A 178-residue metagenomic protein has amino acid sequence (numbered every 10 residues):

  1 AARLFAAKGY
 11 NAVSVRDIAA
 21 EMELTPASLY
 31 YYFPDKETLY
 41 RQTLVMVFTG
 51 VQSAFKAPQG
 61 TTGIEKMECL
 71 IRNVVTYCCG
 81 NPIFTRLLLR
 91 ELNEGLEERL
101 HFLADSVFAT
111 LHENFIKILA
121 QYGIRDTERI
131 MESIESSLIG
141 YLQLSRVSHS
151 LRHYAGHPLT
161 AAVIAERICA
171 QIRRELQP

Functional and structural regions predicted by a protein language model:
R3-T38, Q42-T43: Helix-turn-helix
L4, Y77, N114, I118-Q121 (+1 more regions): Short alpha-helical functional segments enriched in proximate histidine and acidic residues
T43-C69, F108-L119: Amphipathic alpha-helical linker/stalk segments
M46, G50, Y77, N81 (+4 more regions): Phosphate/oxyanion-binding loops and surfaces in catalytic or ligand/nucleic-acid-binding neighborhoods
P58, L92-G95, S145-H149: Secondary-structure edge/capping motif, primarily at the C-terminal ends of alpha-helices and the immediately following
I64-N93, E128-S136, E166-R173: Amphipathic alpha-helical segments that line or abut small-molecule/effector binding pockets and mediate allosteric
T76-K117, H153-L159: Short secondary-structure transition hinges
R86, H101, D105, L119-A170: Hydrophobic/aromatic-rich alpha-helical bundle segments in the mid-to-C-terminal region
